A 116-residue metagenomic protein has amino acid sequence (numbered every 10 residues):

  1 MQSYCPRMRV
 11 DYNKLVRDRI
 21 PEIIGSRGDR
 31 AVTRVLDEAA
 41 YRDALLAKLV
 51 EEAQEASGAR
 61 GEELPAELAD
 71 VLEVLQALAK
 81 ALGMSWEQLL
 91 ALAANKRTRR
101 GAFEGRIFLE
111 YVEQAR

Functional and structural regions predicted by a protein language model:
Q2-R116: Flexible "arm" and connector segments at domain edges
